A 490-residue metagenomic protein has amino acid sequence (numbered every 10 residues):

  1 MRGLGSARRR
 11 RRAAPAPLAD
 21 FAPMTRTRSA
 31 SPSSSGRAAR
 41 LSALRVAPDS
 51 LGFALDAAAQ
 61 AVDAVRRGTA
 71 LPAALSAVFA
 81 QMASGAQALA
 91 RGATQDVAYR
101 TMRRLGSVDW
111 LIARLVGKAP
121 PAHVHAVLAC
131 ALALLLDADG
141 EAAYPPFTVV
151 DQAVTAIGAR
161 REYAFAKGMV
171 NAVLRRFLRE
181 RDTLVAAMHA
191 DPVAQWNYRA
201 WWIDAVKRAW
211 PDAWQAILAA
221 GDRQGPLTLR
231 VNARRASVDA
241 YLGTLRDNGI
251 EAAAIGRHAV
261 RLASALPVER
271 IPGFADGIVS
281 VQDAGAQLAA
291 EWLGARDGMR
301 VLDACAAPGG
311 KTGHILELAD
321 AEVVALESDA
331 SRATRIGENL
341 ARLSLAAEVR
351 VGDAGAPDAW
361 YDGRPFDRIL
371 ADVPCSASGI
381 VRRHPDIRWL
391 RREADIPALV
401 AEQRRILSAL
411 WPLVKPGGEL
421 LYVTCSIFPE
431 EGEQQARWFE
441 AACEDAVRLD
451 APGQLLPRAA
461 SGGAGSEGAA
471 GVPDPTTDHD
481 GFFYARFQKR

Functional and structural regions predicted by a protein language model:
M1-R490: S-adenosylmethionine
